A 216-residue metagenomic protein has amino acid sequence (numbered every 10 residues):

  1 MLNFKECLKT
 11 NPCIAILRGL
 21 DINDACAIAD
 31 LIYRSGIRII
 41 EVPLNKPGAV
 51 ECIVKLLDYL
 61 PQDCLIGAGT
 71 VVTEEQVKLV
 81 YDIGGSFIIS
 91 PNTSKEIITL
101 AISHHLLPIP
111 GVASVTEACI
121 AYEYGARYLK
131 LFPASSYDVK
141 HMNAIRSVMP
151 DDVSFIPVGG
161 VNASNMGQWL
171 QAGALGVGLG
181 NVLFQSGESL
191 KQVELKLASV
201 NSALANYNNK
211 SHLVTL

Functional and structural regions predicted by a protein language model:
M1-I83, S103, A163, Q185-L216: Conserved N-terminal beta1-alpha1 strand-loop-helix module at the mouth
P12-I14, I39-E41, D63-G67, S86-F87 (+4 more regions): Structural preference for beta-strand elements that scaffold enzyme active sites
R18-L20, K46, A68-E74, S90-T93 (+3 more regions): Glycine-rich beta-to-alpha transition loops that act as phosphate-gripper elements at the mouths of alpha/beta enzyme
G19, G36, L60, G84 (+6 more regions): Conserved functional loop/turn residues at catalytic and ligand-binding sites
C26, D30, V54, K78 (+4 more regions): Alpha-helical segments flanking ligand/cofactor-binding loops in enzyme cores
T73-I83, T116-Y124, V161-V177: Catalytic cores of alpha/beta
F87, P91-I97, K130-D138, A172-K196: Glycine-rich phosphate-binding active-site loops on the catalytic face of alpha/beta enzymes
S94-S136: Histidine/lysine/aspartate-rich catalytic loop segments that bind and position anionic ligands
